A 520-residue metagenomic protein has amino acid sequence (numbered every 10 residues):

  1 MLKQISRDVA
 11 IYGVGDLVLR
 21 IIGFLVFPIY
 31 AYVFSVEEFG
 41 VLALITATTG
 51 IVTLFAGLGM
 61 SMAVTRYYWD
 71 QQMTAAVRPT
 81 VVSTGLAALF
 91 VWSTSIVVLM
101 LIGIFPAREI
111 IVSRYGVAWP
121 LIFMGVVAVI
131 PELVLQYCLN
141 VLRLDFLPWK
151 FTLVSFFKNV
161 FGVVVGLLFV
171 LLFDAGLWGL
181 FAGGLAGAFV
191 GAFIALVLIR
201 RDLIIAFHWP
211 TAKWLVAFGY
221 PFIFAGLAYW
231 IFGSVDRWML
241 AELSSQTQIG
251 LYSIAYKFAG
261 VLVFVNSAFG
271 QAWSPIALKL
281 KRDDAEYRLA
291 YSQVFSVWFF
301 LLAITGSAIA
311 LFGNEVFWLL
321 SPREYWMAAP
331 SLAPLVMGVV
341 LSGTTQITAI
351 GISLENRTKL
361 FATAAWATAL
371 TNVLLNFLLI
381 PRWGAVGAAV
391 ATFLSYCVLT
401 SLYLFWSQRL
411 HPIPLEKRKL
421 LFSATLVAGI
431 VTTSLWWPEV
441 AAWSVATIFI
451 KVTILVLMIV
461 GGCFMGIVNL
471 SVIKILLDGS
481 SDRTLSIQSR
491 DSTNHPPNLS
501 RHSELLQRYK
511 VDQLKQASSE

Functional and structural regions predicted by a protein language model:
M1-F24, A76, S83, A118 (+2 more regions): N-terminal membrane topogenesis motif
M1-I5, W149, L177, F193-G233 (+4 more regions): Interhelical loop/hinge segments that connect adjacent transmembrane helices in multipass membrane
Q4-M62, V97, L101, A128 (+5 more regions): Signature of the first transmembrane helix
G57-M73, R143-L144, A259-S296, A349-L354: Helix-loop junctions and terminal segments of transmembrane helices in multi-pass membrane transport/translocation
F105-M124, Q246, I309-V340: Interfacial segments at transmembrane-helix termini and the short loops linking adjacent helices
W119, F123, T152-R200, F218 (+4 more regions): Hydrophobic alpha-helical transmembrane segments
I130-S155, I199, L203, V336-A367 (+1 more regions): Membrane-interface junctions at transmembrane-helix termini in multi-pass inner-membrane proteins
T368-T371, K417-K474, Q488-N494, Y509 (+2 more regions): Transmembrane alpha-helical segments of multi-pass transport proteins
